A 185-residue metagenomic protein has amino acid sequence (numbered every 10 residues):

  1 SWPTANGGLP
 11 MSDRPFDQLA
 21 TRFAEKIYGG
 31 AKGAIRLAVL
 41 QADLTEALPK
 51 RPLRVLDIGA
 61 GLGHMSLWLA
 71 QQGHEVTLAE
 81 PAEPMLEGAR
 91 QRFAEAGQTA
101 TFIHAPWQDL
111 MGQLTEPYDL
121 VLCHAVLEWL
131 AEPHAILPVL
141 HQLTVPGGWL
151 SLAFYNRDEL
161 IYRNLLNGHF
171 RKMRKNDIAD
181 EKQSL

Functional and structural regions predicted by a protein language model:
M11-R51, H64, W68, M85-G88: Conserved class I S-adenosyl-L-methionine
P52-G59: Conserved class I S-adenosyl-L-methionine
H64-D109: Class I SAM-dependent methyltransferase SAM/SAH-binding core
D109-T115: Short conserved loop adjoining the S-adenosyl-L-methionine
L122: A conserved beta-strand element that flanks and buttresses the S-adenosyl-L-methionine
A125-V126: Short catalytic micro-motifs in class I SAM-dependent methyltransferases
H134-W149: A short glycine-rich, Lys/Arg-flanked "PGG" loop and its adjoining helix->strand segment in the class I
W149-D177: Conserved class I S-adenosyl-L-methionine
